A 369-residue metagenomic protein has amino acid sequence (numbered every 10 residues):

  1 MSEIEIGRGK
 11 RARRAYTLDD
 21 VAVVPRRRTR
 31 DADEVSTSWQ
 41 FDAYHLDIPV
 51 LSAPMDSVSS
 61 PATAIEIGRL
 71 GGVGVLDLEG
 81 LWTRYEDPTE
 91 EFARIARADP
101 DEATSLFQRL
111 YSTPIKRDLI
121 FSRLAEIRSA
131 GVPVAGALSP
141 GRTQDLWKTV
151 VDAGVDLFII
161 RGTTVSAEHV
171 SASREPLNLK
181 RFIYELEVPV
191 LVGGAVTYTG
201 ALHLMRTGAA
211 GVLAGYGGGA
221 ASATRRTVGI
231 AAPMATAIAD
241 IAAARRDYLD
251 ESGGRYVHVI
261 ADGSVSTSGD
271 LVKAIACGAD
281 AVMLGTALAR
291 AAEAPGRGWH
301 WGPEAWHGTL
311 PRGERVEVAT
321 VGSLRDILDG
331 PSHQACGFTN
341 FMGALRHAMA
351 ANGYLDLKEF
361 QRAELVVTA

Functional and structural regions predicted by a protein language model:
M1-R27, Y111-A125, G229-A261, V265-A369: Alpha/beta catalytic cores of nucleotide-metabolism and tRNA/nucleoside-modifying enzymes
M1-S252, H258, L288: Active-site entrance/lid segments in N-terminal catalytic domains of soluble metabolic enzymes
